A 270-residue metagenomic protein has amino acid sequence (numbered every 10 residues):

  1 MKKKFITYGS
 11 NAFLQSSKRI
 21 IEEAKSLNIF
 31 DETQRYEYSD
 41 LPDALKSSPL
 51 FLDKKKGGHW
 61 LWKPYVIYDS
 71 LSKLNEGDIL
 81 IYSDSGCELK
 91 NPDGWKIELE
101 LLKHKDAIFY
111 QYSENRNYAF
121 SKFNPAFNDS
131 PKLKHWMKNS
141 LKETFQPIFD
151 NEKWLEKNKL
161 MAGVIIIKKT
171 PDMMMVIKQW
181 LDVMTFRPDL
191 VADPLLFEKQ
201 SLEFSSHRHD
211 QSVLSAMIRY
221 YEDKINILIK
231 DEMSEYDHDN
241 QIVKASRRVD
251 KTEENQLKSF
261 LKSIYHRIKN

Functional and structural regions predicted by a protein language model:
M1-N270: Glycosyltransferase catalytic domains, chiefly GT-A lineage
